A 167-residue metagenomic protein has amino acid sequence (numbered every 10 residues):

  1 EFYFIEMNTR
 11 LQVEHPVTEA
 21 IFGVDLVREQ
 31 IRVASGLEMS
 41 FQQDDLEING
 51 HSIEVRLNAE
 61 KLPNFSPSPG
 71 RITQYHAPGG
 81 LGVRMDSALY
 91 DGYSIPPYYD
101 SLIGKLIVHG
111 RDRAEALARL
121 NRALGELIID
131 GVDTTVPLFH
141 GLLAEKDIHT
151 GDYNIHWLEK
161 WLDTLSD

Functional and structural regions predicted by a protein language model:
E1-D167: ATP-dependent carboxylate activation and anion-phosphoryl transfer catalytic cores that bind Mg-ATP to form
